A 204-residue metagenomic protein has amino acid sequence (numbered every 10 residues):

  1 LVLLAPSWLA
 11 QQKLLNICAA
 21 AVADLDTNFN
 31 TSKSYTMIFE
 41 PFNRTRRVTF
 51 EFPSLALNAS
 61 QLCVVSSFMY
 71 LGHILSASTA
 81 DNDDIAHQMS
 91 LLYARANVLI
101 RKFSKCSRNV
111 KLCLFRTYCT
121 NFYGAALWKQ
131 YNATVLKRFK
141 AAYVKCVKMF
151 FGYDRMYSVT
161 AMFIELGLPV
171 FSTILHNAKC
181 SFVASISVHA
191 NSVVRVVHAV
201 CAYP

Functional and structural regions predicted by a protein language model:
L1-D24, E40-R46, S76-D81: Catalytic palm subdomain of template-directed nucleic-acid polymerases, centered on the conserved carboxylate motif
C18, R46-R47, F52-P53, T134-V135 (+1 more regions): Short secondary-structure boundary/capping segments
A21-N28, Y153: Secondary-structure transition/capping motifs at alpha-helix termini and the adjoining loop/turn into the next element
N28-S66: Short, conserved micro-motifs composed of acidic
N30-Y35, F39-F42, S67-V196: Non-catalytic, peripheral interaction segments enriched in hydrophobic/basic residues
R116, C201-P204: Short, intrinsically disordered, charge-balanced linker/junction segments flanking boundaries in proteins
